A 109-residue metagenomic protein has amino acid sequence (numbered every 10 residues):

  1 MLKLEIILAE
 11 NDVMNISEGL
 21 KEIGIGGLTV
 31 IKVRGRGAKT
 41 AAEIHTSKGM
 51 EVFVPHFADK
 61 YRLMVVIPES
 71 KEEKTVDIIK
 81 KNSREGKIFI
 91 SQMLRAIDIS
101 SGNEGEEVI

Functional and structural regions predicted by a protein language model:
M1-I109: Positively charged, small/polar-rich N-terminal and surface patches that mediate targeting and assembly and bind
